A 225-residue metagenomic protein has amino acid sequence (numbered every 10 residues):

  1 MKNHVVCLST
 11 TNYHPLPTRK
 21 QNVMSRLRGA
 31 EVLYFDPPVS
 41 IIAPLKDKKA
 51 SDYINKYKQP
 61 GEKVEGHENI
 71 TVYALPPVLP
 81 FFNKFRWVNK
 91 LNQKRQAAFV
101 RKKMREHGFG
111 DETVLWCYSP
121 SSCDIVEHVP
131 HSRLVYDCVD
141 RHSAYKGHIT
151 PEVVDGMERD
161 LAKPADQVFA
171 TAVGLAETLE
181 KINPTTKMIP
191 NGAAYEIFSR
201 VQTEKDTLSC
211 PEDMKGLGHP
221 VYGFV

Functional and structural regions predicted by a protein language model:
M1-Y57: N-terminal subdomain of nucleotide-sugar transferases
V23, A98-R105, E127, P151-V168: Membrane-proximal helix-turn-helix segments that form the acceptor-binding/catalytic region of lipid-linked
L33, P164-A172, G223: A short beta-strand/loop micro-motif in the catalytic core of glycosyltransferases that engages the nucleotide-sugar
L45-F109: A conserved catalytic-core segment of Leloir-type glycosyltransferases
H142-D160, D206-T207: Nucleotide-sugar donor phosphate/pyrophosphate-binding loop at the beta->alpha transition of glycosyltransferases
G174, I189-V201: Carbohydrate-associated surface elements
S199-K215: A short helix/loop element that forms part of the nucleotide-sugar donor recognition site in Leloir-type
P211-V225: Conserved donor-binding/catalytic core segment of Leloir-type glycosyltransferases
